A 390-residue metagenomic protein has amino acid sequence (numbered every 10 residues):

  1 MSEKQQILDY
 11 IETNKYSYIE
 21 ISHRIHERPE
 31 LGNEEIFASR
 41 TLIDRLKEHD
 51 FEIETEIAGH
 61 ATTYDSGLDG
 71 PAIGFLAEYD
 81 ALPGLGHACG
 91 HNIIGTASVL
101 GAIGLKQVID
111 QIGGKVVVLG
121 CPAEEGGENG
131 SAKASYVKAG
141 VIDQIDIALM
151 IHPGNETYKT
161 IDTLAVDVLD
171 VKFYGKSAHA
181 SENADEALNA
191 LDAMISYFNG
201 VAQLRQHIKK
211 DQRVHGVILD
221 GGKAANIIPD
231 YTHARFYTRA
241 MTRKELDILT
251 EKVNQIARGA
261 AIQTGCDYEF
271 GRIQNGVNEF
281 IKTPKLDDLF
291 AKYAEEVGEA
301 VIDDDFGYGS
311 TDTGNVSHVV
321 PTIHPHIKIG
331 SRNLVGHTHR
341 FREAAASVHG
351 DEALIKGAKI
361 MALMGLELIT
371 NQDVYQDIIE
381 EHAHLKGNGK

Functional and structural regions predicted by a protein language model:
M1, Q5-L8, E12-I19, G32 (+13 more regions): Electropositive phosphate-/nucleotide-binding environments in soluble metabolic enzymes
E3-V117: Acidic/His- and Gly-rich active-site-bordering loop/insert found across diverse amide/peptide-bond hydrolases
I25, F75, H91, V118 (+7 more regions): Divalent metal-coordination and catalytic microenvironments
E54-I57, V118-G120, L149-I151, D303 (+1 more regions): General beta-strand structural signal in soluble alpha/beta enzymes
T63, D80-A88, N92-I93, V99 (+3 more regions): Histidine/acidic-residue-rich, glycine-tolerant segments that coordinate divalent metal ions
P71-G74, K115-V117, D146-L149, T322-P325: Structural motif
G74-L76, L169-Y174, H324-G330: Non-cysteine beta-strand/loop elements that form the S-adenosyl-L-methionine
I195-K390: Metal-dependent amide/peptide-bond hydrolase catalytic core, centered on the "pita-bread" metallohydrolase fold
